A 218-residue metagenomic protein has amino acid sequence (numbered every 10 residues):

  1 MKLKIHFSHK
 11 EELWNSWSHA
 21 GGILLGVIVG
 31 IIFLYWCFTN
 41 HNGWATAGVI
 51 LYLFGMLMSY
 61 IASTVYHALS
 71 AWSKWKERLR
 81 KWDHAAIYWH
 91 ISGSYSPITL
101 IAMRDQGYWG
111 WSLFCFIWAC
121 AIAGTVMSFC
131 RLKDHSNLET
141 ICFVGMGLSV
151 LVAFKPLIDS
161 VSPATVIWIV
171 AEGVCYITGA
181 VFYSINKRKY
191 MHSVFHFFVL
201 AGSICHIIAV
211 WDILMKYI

Functional and structural regions predicted by a protein language model:
M1-I218: Multi-pass alpha-helical transmembrane bundles in non-GPCR membrane proteins that perform intramembrane catalysis
